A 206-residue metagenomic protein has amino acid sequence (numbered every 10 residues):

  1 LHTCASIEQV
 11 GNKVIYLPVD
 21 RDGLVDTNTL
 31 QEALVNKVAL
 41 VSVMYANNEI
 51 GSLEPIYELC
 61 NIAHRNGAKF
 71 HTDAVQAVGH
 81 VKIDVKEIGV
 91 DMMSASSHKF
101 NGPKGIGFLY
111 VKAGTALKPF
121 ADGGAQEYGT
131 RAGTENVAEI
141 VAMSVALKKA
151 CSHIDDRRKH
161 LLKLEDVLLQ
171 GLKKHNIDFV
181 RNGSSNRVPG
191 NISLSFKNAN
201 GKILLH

Functional and structural regions predicted by a protein language model:
L1-H206: Pyridoxal 5′-phosphate
